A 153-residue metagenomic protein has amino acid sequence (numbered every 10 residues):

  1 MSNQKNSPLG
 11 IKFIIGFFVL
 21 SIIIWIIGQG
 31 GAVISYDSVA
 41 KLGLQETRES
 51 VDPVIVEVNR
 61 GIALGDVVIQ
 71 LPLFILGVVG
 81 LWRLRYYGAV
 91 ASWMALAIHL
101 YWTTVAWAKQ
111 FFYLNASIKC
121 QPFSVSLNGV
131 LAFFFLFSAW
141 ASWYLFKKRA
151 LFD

Functional and structural regions predicted by a protein language model:
M1-D153: Topology signature of small-to-medium multi-pass alpha-helical membrane proteins
